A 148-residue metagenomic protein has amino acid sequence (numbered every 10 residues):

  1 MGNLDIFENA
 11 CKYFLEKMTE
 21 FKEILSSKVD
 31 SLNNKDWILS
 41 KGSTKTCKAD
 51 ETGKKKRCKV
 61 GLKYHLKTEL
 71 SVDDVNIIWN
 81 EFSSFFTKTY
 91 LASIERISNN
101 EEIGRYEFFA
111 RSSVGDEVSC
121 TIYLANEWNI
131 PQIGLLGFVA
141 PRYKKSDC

Functional and structural regions predicted by a protein language model:
M1, G61-I78, W128-K145: Hydrophobic transmembrane alpha-helix bundles
M1-K54: N-terminal leader/targeting segments
F7, C11-F14, V29, I38 (+5 more regions): Mitochondrial intermembrane space
T46-K48, R57-K59, T121, D147: Sequence contexts marking disulfide-bonded cysteines in secreted/extracellular proteins
G53-R105: Long, charged/polar, surface-exposed segments that mediate recognition or autoinhibition
K88-C148: A charged, solvent-exposed segment within the mature domains of Sec-exported extracytoplasmic proteins
